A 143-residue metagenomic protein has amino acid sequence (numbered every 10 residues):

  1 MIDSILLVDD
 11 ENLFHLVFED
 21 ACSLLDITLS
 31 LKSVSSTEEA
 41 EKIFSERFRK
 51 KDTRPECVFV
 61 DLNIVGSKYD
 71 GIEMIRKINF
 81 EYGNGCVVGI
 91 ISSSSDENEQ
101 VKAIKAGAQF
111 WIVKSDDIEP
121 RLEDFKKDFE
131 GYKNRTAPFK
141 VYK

Functional and structural regions predicted by a protein language model:
I2-C22: Conserved acidic segment of CheY-like receiver
E19, S33-C57, R121: Acidic, metal-coordinating helix/loop segments flanking the phosphotransfer/catalytic sites of two-component signaling
D20-L25, K102: Alpha-helical interaction/dimerization surfaces of two-component signaling modules
V58, N84-S95: A short, hydrophobic beta-strand element within the central beta-sheet of small alpha/beta folds
V60-N63: Active-site residues of response regulator receiver
Y69-E73, S94-I112, D116, P120: Alpha4 helix (beta4-alpha4-beta5 surface) of REC/receiver domains from two-component response regulators
Y69-N84: Short amphipathic alpha-helix used as the core "switch/output" element in two-component signaling
P120-K143: CheY-like receiver
